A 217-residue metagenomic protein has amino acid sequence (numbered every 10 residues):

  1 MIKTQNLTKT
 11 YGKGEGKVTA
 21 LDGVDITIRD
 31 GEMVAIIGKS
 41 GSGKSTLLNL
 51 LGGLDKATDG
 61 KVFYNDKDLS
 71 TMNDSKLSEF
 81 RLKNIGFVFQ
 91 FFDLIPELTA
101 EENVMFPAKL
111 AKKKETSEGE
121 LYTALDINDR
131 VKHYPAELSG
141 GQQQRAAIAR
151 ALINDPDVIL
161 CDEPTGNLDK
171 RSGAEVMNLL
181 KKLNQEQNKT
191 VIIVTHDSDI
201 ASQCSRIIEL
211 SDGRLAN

Functional and structural regions predicted by a protein language model:
M1-I2, N217: Short, Lys/Arg-enriched, disordered terminal segments
I2-L210: ABC family nucleotide-binding domain
